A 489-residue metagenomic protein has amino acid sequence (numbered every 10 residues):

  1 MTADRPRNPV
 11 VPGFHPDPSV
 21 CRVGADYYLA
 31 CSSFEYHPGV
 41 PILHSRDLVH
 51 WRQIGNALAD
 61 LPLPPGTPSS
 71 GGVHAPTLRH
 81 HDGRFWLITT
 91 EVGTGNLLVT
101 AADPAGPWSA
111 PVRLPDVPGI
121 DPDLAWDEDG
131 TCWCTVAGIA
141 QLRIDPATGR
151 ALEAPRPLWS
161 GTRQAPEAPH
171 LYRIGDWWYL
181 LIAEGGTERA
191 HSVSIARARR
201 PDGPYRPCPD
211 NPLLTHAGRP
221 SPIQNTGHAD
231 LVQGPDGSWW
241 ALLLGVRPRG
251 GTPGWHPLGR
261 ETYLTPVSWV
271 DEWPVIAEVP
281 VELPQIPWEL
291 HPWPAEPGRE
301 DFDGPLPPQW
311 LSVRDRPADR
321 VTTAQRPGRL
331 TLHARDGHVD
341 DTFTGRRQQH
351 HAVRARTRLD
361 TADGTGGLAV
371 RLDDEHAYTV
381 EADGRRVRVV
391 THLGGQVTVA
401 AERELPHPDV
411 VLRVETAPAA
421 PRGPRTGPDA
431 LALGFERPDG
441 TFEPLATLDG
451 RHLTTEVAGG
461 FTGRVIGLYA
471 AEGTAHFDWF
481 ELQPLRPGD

Functional and structural regions predicted by a protein language model:
M1-D489: Carbohydrate-active catalytic/glycan-binding domains of CAZyme proteins, especially the secreted or lumenal ectodomains
